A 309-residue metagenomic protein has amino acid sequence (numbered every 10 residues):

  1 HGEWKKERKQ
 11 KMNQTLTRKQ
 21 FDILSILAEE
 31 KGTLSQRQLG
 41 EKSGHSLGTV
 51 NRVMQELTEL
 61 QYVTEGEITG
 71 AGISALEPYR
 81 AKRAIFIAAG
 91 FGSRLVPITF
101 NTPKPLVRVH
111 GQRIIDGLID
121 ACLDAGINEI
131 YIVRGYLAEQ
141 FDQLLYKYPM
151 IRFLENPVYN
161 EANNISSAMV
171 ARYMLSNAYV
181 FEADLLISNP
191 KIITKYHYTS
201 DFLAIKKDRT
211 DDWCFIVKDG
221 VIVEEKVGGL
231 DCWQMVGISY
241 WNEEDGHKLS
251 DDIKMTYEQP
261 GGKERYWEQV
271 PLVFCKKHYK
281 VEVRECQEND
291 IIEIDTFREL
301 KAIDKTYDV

Functional and structural regions predicted by a protein language model:
H1-K11: Short, Lys/Arg-enriched N-terminal segments with co-localized hydrophobic residues within the first ~10-30 amino acids
N13-K42: Short amphipathic alpha-helical interface segments
D22, N189-G261: Conserved core of the sugar-phosphate nucleotidyltransferase
L24-L27, S74-R134, A138: N-terminal glycine-rich phosphate-binding loop and ensuing alpha1 helix
A28, E67-T69, I73-A84, M235-V309: Conserved alpha/beta core of the MobA/IspD/sugar-nucleotide pyrophosphorylase nucleotidyltransferase superfamily
G44-E56: Short amphipathic alpha-helical interaction segments
T58-E67: A short, conserved structural fragment
F141-W213: Conserved beta-loop-beta/alpha segment of the NTase-like Rossmann-fold superfamily that binds/positions NTPs
